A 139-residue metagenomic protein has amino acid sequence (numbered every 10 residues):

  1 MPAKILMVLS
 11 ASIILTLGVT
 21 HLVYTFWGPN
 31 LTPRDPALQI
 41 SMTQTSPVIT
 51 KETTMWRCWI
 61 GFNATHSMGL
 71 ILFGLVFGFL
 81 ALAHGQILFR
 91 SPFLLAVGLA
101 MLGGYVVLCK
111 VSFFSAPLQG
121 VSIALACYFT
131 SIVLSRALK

Functional and structural regions predicted by a protein language model:
P2-R34: N-terminal signal-anchor transmembrane alpha helix
V23-R34, F79-R90, S115, L138: Juxtamembrane transmembrane-helix termini
P29-W56: Cytosolic, membrane-interface loops and tails of multi-pass inner-membrane proteins
E52-I71: A loop-to-helix transmembrane entry motif
L70-G98: Hydrophobic alpha-helical transmembrane segments and immediately flanking/interface helices in integral membrane
L75-F77, G98-L108, L125-Y128: Hydrophobic, membrane-inserted alpha-helices
H84-F89, F93-L95, G103-V121, A137: Membrane-helix boundary connector in multi-pass membrane proteins
S131-K139: Juxtamembrane boundary at the C-terminal end of a transmembrane helix
